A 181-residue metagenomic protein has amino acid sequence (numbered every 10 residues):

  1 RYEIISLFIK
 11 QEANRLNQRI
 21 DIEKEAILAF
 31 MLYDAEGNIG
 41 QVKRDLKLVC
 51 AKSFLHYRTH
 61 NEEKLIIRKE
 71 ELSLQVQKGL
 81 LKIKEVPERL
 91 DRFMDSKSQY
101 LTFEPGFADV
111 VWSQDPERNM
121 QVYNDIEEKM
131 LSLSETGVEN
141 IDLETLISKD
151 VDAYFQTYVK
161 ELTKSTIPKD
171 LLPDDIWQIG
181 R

Functional and structural regions predicted by a protein language model:
Y2-L16: Conserved AAA+ ATPase "sensor/coupling" helix adjacent to the nucleotide-binding pocket
E3-I4, D21, E25, G37-D45: Charged, alpha-helix-enriched surfaces in structured cytosolic catalytic cores of large nucleotide-utilizing machines
Q11, V49-H56, Q75, G79-K82: Phosphate/oxyanion-binding loops and surfaces in catalytic or ligand/nucleic-acid-binding neighborhoods
Q18-A35, N61, L65: Short conserved motifs of the RecA-like P-loop NTPase core
L28-L32, G40-L55: C-terminal helical "lid" of AAA+/P-loop NTPase domains
Y57-L72: Flexible, glycine/charge-rich interdomain/linker segments that couple and regulate nucleotide signaling catalytic cores
E70-Y158: C-terminal engagement/docking regions of AAA+ P-loop ATPases
E144-R181: Alpha-solenoid helical-repeat scaffolds
